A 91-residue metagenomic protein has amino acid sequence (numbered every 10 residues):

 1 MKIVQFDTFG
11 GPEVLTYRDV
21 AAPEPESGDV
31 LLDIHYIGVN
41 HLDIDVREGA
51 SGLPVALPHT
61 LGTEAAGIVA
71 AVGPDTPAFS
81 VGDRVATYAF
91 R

Functional and structural regions predicted by a protein language model:
M1-K2: Extreme N-terminal starter segment of soluble prokaryotic enzymes
Q5, Y17, G38-H41: Intrinsically disordered, low-complexity peptide-like regions
F6-V14: Extracellular beta-rich ligand/substrate-recognition surface
E13-R18, A65: Short beta-strand or tight-loop elements that sit immediately N-terminal to catalytic metal-binding acidic residues
A21-G38, A50-R91: Glycine-rich beta-strand-centered segment in the early N-terminal region that forms part of a ligand/cofactor-binding
L42-R47: Cytochrome P450 core scaffold surrounding the K-helix E-X-X-R motif and the conserved "meander" helix-loop region
